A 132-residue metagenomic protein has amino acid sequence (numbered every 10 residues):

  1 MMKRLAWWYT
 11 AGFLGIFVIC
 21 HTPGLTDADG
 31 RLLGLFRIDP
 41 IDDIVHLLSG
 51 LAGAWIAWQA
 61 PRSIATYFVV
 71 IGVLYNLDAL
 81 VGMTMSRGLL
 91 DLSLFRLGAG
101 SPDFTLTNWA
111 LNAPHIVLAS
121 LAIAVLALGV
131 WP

Functional and structural regions predicted by a protein language model:
M1-P132: Membrane-interface extramembranous regions
